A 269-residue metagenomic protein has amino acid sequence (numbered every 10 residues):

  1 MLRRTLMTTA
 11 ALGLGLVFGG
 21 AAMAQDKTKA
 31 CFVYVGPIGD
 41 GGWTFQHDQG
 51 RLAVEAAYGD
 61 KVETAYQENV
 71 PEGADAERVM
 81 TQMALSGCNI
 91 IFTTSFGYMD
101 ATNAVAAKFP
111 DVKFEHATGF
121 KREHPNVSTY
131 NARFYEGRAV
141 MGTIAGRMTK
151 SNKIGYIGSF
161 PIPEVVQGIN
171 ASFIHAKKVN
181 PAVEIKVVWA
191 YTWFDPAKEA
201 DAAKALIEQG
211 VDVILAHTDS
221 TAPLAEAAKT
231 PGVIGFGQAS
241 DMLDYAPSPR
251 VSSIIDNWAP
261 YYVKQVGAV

Functional and structural regions predicted by a protein language model:
L2-M7: N-terminal export leaders
T8-T9, T149: Ser/Thr-centric signal marking residues that sit in or immediately flank functional binding/regulatory motifs
T9-V17: Bacterial N-terminal signal peptides
F18-A24: Sec/Tat signal peptide C-region and signal peptidase I cleavage site
A24-V269: A residue-level marker of the well-folded mature domains of exported/periplasmic proteins
